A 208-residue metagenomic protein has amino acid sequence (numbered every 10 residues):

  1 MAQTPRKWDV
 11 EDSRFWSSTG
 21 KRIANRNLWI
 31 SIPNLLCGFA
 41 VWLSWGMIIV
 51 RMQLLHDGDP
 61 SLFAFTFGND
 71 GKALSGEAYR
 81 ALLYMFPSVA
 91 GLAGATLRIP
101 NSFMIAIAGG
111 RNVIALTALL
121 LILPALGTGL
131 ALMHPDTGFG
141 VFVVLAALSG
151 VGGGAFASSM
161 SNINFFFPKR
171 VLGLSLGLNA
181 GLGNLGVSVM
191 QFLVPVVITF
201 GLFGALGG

Functional and structural regions predicted by a protein language model:
M1-A40: Cytosolic juxtamembrane N-terminal segment immediately preceding the first transmembrane helix of multi-pass
R26-S61, F65, M190-V194: Extracytoplasmic
Y84-F103: Central cavity-lining transmembrane alpha-helices of secondary-active solute carriers, predominantly the Major
A106-A118: Cytoplasmic membrane-interface "Motif A"-like loop-to-helix N-cap segments of 12-TM Major Facilitator Superfamily
L119-D136: C-terminal ends and interior cores of transmembrane alpha-helices in multi-pass membrane transporters/permeases
P124, G138-G154: Hydrophobic core of transmembrane alpha-helices in multi-pass small-molecule transporters, especially MFS/SLC-type
G153, G173-T199: Glycine-rich segments within core transmembrane alpha-helices of 12-TM secondary carriers
G154-P168, L176: Intracellular juxtamembrane helix-capping segments at the cytosolic ends of symmetry-related transmembrane helices
